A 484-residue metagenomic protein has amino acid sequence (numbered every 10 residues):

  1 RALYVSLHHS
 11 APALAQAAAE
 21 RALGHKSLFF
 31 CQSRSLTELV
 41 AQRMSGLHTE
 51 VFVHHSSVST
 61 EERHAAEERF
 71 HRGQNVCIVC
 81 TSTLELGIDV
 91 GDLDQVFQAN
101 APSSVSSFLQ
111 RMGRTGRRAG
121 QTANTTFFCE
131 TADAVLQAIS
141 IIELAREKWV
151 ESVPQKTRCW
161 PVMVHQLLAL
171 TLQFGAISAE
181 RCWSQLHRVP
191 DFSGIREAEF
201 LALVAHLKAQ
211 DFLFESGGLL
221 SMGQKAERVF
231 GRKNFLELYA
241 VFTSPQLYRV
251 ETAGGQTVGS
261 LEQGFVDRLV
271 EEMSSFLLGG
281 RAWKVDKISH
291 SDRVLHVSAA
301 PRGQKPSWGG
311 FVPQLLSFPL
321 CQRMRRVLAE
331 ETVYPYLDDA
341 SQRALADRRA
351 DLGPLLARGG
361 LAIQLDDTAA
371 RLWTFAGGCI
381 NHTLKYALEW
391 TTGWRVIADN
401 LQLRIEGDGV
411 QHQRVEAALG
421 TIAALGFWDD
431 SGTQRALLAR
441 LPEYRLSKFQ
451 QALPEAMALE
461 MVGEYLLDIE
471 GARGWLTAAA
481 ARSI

Functional and structural regions predicted by a protein language model:
R1-F174, S178-K225: Helicase motor core with emphasis on the C-terminal RecA-like subdomain
A2-L3, E147, C159, K233 (+3 more regions): Terminal, basic amphipathic appendages of nucleotide-handling enzymes
S6, R249-T252, S298: Short, acidic/hydrophobic/Gly-rich beta-strand patch recurrent on exposed beta strands that often constitutes part
A13-R21, F70-T81, E197-F200, H206 (+2 more regions): Phosphate-interacting basic helix/loop segments used at nucleotide- and nucleic-acid interfaces
H55-S56, V153-T157, W394-G409, D429-Q434: A generic structural motif
W149-E271, S275-A282, K287-I288, Q364-F375 (+2 more regions): C-terminal accessory/connector segments of nucleic-acid motor ATPases
L220-S221, R293-S298, D399-V415: A generic structural motif
Q342-V410: C-terminal accessory regions
